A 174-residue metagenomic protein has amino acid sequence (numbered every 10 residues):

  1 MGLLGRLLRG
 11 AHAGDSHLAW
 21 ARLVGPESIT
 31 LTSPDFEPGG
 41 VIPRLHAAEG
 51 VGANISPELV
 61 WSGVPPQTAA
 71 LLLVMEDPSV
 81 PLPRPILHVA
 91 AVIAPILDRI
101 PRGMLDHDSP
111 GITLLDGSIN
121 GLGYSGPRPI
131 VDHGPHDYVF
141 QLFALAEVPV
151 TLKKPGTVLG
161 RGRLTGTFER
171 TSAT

Functional and structural regions predicted by a protein language model:
M1-T174: N-terminus-centered regions that define maturation/targeting leaders and the start of the first functional domain
